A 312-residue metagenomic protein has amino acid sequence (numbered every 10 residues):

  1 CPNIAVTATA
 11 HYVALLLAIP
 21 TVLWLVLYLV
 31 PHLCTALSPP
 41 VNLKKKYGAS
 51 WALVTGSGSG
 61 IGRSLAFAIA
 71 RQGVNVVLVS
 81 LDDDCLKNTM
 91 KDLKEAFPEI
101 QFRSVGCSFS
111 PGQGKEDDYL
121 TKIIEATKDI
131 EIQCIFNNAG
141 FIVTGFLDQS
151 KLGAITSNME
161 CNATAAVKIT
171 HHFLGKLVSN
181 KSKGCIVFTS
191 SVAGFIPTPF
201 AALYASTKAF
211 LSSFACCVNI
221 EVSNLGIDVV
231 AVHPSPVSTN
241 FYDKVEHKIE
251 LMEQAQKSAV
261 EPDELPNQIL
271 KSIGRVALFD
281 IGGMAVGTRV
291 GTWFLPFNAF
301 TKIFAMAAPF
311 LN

Functional and structural regions predicted by a protein language model:
C1-L29, Q256-N312: C-terminal tail/cap regions
W51, G58-S59, D82: Conserved glycine-rich cofactor-binding loop
Q72-N88: Conserved glycine-rich Rossmann-like NAD(P)H-binding loop of the short-chain dehydrogenase/reductase
Q113-E125, C134, I142-T156, F200: Conserved mid-core segment of classical short-chain dehydrogenase/reductases
T170, T207: Active-site helix of classical SDR
S191: Residue(s) in the substrate-gating loop at a strand-loop-helix junction that position the organic substrate next
S213, N219-T288: SDR active-site lid
